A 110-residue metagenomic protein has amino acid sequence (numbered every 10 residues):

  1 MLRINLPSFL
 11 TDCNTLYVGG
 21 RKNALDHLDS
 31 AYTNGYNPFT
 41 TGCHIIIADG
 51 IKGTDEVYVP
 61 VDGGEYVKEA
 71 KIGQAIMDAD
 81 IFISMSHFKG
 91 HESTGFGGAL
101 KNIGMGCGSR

Functional and structural regions predicted by a protein language model:
M1-R110: N-terminal and secondary-structure boundary signal
